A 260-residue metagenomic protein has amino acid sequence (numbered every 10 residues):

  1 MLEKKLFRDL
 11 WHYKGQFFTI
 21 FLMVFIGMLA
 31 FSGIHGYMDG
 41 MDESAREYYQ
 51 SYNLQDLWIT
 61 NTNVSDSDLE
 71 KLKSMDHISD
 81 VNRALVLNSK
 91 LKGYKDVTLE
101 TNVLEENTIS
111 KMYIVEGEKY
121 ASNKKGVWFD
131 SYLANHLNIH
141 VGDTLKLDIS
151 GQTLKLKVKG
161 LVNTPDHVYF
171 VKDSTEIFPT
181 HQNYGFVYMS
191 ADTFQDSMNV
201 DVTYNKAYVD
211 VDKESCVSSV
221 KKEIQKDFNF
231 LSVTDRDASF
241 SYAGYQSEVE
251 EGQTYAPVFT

Functional and structural regions predicted by a protein language model:
E3-T260: Membrane transport/envelope proteins' first extracytoplasmic loop
